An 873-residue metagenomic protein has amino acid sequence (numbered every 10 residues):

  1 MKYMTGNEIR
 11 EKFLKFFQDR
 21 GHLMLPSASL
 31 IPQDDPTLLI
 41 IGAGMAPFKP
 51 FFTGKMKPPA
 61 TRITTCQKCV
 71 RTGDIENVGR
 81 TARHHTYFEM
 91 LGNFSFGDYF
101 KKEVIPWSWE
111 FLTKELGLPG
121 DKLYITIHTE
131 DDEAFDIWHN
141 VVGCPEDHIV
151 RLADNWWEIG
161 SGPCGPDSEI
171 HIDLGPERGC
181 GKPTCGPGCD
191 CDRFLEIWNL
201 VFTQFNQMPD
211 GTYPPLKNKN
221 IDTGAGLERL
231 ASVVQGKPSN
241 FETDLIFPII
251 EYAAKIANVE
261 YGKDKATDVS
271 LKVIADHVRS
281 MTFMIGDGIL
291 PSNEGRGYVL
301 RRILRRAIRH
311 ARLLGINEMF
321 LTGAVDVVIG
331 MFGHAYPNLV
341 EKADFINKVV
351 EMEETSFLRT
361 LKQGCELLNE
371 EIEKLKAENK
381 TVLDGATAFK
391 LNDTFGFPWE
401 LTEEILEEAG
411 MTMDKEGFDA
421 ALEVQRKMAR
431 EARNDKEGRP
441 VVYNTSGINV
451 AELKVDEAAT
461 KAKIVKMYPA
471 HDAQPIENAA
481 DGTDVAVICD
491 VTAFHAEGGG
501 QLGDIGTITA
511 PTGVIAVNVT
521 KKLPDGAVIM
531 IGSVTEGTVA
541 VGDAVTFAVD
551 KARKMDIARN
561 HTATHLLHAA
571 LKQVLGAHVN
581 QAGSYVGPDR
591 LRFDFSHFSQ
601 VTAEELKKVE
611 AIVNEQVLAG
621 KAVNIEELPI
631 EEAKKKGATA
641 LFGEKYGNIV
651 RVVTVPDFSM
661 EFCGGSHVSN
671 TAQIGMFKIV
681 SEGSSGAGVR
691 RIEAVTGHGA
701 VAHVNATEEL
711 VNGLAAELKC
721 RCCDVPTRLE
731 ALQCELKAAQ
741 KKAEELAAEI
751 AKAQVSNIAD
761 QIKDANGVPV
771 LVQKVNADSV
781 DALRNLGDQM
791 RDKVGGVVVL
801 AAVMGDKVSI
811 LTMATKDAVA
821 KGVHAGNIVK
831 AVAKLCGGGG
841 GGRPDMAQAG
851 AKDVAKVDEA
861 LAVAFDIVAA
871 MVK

Functional and structural regions predicted by a protein language model:
M1-K873: A glycine- and charged-residue-rich anion-binding loop/surface
